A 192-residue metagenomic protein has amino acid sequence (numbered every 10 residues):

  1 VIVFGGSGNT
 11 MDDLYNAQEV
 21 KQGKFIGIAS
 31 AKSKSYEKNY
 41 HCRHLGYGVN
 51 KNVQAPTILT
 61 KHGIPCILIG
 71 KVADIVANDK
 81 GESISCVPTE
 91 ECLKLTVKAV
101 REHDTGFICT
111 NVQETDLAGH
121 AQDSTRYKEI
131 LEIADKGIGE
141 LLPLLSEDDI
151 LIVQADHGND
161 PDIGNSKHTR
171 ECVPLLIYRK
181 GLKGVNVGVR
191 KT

Functional and structural regions predicted by a protein language model:
V1-T192: Feature captures the catalytic ectodomains and active-site-proximal regions of enzymes that hydrolyze or transfer
